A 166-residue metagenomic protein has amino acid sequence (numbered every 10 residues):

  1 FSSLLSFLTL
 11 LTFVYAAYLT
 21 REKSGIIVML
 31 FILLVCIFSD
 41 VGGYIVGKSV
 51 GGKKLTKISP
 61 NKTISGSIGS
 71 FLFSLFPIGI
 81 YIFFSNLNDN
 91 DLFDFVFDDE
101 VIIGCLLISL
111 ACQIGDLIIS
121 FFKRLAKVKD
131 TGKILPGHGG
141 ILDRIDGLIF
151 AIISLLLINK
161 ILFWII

Functional and structural regions predicted by a protein language model:
F1-T63, S67-L106: Membrane-embedded alpha-helical bundles of polytopic integral membrane proteins
G25, K54, D130, I165-I166: Secondary-structure boundary/capping signal
C36-G52, T56, I64-S65, L110-F150: Acidic (Asp/Glu-rich) catalytic motifs at the cytosolic membrane interface
S70, S74-G79, C112, L148-L155: Hydrophobic alpha-helical transmembrane segments in multi-pass membrane proteins
G79, F83, L125, K160: Active-site catalytic microenvironments for nucleophilic, acid-base chemistry
N90-V96, H138-G139, I145, W164-I165: Short, conserved aromatic-histidine micro-motifs
L156-I166: Juxtamembrane boundary at the C-terminal end of a transmembrane helix
